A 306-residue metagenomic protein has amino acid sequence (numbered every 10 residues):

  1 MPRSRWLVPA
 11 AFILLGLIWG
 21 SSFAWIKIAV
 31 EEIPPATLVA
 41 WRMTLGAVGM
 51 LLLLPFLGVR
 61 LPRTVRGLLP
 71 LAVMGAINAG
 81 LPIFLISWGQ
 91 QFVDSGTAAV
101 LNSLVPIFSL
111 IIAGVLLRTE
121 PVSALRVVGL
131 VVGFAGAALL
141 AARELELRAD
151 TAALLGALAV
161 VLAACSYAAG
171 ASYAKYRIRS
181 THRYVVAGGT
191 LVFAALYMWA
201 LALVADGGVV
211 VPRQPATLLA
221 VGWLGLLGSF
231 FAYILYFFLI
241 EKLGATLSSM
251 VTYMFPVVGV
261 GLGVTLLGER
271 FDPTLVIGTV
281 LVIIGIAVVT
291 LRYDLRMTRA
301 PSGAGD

Functional and structural regions predicted by a protein language model:
M1-L14, A47-M74, P121-V128, E144-L155 (+6 more regions): Membrane-interface interhelical linkers
G16-G20, M74-I83, P106, A141 (+5 more regions): Transmembrane alpha-helical core positions of polytopic small-molecule transporters
L17-I18, S22-I26, L51-N102, L139 (+1 more regions): Specific transmembrane alpha-helical segments of multi-pass solute transporters/efflux pumps, especially DMT/EamA
A29, L38, R42, G89 (+8 more regions): Hydrophobic/aromatic residues within transmembrane alpha-helices of multi-pass small-molecule transporters
E31-L81, P106-I112, C165-Y173, A187-D206 (+4 more regions): Transmembrane alpha-helices of multi-pass small-molecule transport proteins
A40-W41, A79, I83, A98-L104 (+2 more regions): Helix-helix packing/entry segments at the starts of transmembrane helices
M50, A72, I112, L125-E144 (+3 more regions): Hydrophobic transmembrane alpha-helices of multi-pass small-molecule transport proteins
L52-L61, P106-V131, V257-I277: C-terminal transmembrane-helix exit sites in multi-pass transporters
